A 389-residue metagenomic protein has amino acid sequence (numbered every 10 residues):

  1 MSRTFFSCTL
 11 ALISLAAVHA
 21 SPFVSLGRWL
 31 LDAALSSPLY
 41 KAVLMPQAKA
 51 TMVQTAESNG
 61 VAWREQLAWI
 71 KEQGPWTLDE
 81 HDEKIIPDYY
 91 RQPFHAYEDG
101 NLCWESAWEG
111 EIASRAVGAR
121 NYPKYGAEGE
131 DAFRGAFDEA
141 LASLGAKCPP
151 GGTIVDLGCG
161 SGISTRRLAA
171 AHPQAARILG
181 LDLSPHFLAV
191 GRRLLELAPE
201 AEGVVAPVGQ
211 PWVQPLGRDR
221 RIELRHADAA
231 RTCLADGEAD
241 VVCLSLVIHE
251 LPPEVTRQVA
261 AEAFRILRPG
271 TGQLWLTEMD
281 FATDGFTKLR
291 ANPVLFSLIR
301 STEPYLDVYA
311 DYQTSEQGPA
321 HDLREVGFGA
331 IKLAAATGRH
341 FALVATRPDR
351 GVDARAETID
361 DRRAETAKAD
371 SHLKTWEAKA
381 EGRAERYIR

Functional and structural regions predicted by a protein language model:
F23-E111: N-terminal auxiliary segments of SAM/dcSAM-dependent transferases
I112-G151, R167: Conserved alpha-helix/loop element of class I SAM-dependent methyltransferases that forms part of the SAM/SAH-binding
T153-R231: Class I SAM-dependent methyltransferase SAM/SAH-binding core
A230-V242: A short acidic, Gly/Pro-enriched loop at the edge of an enzyme's catalytic core that lines a small-molecule cofactor
D240-E254: A short SAM/SAH-binding and catalytic strip from SAM-dependent methyltransferases
R257-G270: A short glycine-rich, Lys/Arg-flanked "PGG" loop and its adjoining helix->strand segment in the class I
W275-V326, I331-A335: C-terminal alpha-helical "lid/dimerization" subdomain adjacent to the S-adenosyl-L-methionine
V326-I388: Core SAM-dependent methyltransferase catalytic element
